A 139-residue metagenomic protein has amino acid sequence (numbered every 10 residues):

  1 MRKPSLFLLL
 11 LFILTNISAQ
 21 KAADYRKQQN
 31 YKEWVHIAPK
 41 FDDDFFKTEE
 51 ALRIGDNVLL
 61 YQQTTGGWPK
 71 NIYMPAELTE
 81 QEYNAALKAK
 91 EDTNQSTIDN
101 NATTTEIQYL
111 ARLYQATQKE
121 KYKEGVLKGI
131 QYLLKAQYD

Functional and structural regions predicted by a protein language model:
M1-A22: Bacterial Sec-dependent N-terminal signal peptides
Q20-Q28, K40-F46, L87-T103: Solvent-exposed loop and edge beta-strand segments that line ligand/cofactor-binding and catalytic clefts
E33-F46, I54, L59-Q63, T104-K119: Well-ordered alpha-helical scaffold segments within catalytic/enzyme domains
I54-G66, G125-D139: Long, well-ordered core segments of solenoidal/helical folds
G55-D56, Q63, N71-Y73, E82: Mature extracytoplasmic or organellar-lumen-exposed domains after removal of signal/transit peptides
K70-N71, Q118-G125: Surface-exposed patches in mature extracellular/periplasmic domains of secreted proteins
M74-T93: Carbohydrate-binding/catalytic loop surfaces
N100-Q108, K123, L127: Membrane-embedded glycan transfer/ligation machinery that uses polyprenyl lipid-linked sugar donors/oligosaccharides
